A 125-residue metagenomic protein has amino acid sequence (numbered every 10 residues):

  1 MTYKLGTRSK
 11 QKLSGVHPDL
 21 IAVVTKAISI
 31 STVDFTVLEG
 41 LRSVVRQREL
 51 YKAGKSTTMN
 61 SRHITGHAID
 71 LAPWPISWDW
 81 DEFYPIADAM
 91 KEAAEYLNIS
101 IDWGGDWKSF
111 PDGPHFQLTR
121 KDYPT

Functional and structural regions predicted by a protein language model:
M1-T36, E82: Active-site acidic/histidine clusters and adjacent loop/turn architecture that either coordinate catalytic ions
K10-L13, R48-T57: Phosphate-binding glycine-rich loops and adjacent basic patches that engage nucleotide phosphates, nucleic-acid
S14, T57-T125: Catalytic cores and adjacent binding grooves of peptidoglycan-active enzymes
S14-I21, L41-V44, T65: Alpha-helix initiation and capping sites
V24-T25, Q47, A87, K91: Short glycine-/small-residue-rich flexible loop motifs, especially phosphate/cofactor-binding loops
K26-A53, Y96, D102-D106: Extended, low-complexity, intrinsically disordered C-terminal regulatory tails of eukaryotic serine/threonine kinases
